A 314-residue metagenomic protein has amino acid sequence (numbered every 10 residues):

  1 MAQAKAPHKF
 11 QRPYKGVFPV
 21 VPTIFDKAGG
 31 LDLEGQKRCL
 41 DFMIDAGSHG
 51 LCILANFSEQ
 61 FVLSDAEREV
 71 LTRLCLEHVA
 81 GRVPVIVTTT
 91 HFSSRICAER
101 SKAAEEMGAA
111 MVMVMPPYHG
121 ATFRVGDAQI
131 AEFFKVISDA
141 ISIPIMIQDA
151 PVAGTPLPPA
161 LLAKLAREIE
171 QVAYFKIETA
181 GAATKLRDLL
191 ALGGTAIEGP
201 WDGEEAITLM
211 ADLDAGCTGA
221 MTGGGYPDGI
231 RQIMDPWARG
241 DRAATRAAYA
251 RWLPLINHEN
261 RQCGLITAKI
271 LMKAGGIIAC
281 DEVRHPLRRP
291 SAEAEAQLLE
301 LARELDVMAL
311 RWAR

Functional and structural regions predicted by a protein language model:
A2-G154, R311-A313: Active-site beta->alpha loop and helix N-cap motifs at the rims of alpha/beta catalytic domains
Q3-H8, F18-P22, A46, L213-C217 (+1 more regions): C-terminal alpha-helical cap/extension of soluble enzyme domains
G29, M43, C75, A104 (+6 more regions): Buried hydrophobic positions in well-ordered alpha/beta secondary-structure cores of metabolic enzymes
Q36, T72, C97, L186 (+4 more regions): A general structural signal for well-ordered alpha-helical segments in protein cores
L63-A66, E99, R124-D127, P158-A160 (+3 more regions): Short secondary-structure transition/capping segments
E77-V83, G108, I141-I143, E168-Q171 (+3 more regions): Short helix-capping segments at alpha-helix termini
T122-F123, K185, I270: Flexible glycine/acidic-rich beta-alpha junction loops that bind and position SAM and/or redox cofactors in anaerobic
V136, A150-Q262: Catalytic alpha/beta core domains of metabolic enzymes, predominantly
